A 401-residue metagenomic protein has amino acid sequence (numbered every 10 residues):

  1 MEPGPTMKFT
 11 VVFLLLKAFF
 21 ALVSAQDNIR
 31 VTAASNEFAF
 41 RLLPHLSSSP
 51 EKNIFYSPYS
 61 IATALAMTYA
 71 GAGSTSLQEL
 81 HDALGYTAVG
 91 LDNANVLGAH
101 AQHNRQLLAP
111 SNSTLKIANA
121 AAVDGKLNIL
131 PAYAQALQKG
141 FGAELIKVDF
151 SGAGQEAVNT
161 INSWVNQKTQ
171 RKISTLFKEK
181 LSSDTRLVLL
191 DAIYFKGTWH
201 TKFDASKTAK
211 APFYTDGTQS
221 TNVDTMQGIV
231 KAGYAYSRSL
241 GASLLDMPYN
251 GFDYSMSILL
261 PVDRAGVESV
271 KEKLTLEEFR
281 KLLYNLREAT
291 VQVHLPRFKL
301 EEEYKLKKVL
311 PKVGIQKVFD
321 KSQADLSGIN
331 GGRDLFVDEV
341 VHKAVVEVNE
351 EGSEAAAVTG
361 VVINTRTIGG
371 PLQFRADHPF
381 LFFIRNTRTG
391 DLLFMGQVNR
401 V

Functional and structural regions predicted by a protein language model:
E2-G154, A356, V398: Detector for small/aliphatic-rich hydrophobic stretches
L14, A18-F20, E179, S183 (+1 more regions): Soluble, non-membrane globular domain cores that form compact, hydrophobic packing and curved binding surfaces
T63-A66, M256-I258, F383, F394-M395: Structural recognition of the beta-strand scaffold that forms the well-ordered cores of secreted hydrolase catalytic
S76-L80, G266-S269, E302-Y304, D391-F394: Extracytoplasmic/secreted cell-surface and envelope-processing proteins
T87-R264, S269, Y284-G369: Non-catalytic, conformational "gating/processing" segments within enzyme and secreted inhibitor domains
T275: Catalytic and substrate-binding regions of extracellular carbohydrate-active enzymes, especially polysaccharide lyases
Q373-H378: Short loop/turn motifs at secondary-structure junctions and domain boundaries
F380-V401: C-terminal or internal capping secondary-structure element at the end of a domain, subdomain, or sheet
